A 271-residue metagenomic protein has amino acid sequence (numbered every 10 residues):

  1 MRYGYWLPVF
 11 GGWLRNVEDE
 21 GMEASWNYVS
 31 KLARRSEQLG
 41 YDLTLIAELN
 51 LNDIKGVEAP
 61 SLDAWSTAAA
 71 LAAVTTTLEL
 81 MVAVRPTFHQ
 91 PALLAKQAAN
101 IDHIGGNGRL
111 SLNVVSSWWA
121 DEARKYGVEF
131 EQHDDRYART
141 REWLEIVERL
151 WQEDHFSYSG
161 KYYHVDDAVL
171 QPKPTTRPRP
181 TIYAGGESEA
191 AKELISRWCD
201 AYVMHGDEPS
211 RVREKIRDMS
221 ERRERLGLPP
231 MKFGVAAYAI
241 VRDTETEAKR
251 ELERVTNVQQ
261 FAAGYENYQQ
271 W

Functional and structural regions predicted by a protein language model:
M1-V74, S159, K173-P180: N-terminal beta1-alpha1-beta2 module of alpha/beta enzyme domains
Y3, S36, G40, L71 (+7 more regions): Conserved, mostly hydrophobic/aromatic
Y3-Y5, T44-I46, E79-V84, L110-V114 (+3 more regions): Hydrophobic faces of well-ordered beta-strands that scaffold small-molecule active sites in alpha/beta enzyme cores
G4-V9, R34-Q38, Y126, Q132-T176 (+1 more regions): An alpha-helical appendage that flanks or caps ligand/catalytic pockets
W13-N27, A83-A92, E129, T176-E187 (+1 more regions): Active-site mouth loops of central-metabolism enzymes
E23-S36, L94-Q97, A184-L194: Short, acidic/polar
E37-Q38, A68-T77, A98, D102-L110 (+2 more regions): Acidic (Asp/Glu)-rich catalytic clusters
N50-I54, E58-L62, T87-A92, E208-E214 (+1 more regions): Acidic-and-aromatic substrate-binding clefts and catalytic sites of carbohydrate-active enzymes
